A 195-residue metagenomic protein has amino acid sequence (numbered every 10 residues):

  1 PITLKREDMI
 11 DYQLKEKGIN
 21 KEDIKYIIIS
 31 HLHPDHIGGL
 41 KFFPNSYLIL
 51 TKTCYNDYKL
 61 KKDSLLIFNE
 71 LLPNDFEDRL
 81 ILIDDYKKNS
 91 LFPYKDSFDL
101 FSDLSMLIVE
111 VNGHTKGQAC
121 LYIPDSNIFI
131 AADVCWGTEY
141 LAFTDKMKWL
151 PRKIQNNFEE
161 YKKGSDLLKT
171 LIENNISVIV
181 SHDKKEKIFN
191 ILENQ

Functional and structural regions predicted by a protein language model:
I2-I19, D23, T53-V109, K153-N175: Metallo-beta-lactamase
I2-Y12, D125-Q195: Cap/insert and terminal regions of metallo-dependent hydrolase folds
I24-D35: Metallo-beta-lactamase
S30, L50-T51, G113, I130-D133 (+1 more regions): Active-site flanking residues adjacent to catalytic metal/cofactor-binding acidic residues
H33, C54, N112-K116, C135 (+1 more regions): Catalytic metal-binding/acid-base residues of hydrolase active sites
K41-P44, P73: Short, conserved loop/helix-junction motifs that constitute active-site signature segments in enzyme catalytic cores
S102-D103, Y122-D125: Active-site beta-strand termini and strand-to-loop segments that position acidic
